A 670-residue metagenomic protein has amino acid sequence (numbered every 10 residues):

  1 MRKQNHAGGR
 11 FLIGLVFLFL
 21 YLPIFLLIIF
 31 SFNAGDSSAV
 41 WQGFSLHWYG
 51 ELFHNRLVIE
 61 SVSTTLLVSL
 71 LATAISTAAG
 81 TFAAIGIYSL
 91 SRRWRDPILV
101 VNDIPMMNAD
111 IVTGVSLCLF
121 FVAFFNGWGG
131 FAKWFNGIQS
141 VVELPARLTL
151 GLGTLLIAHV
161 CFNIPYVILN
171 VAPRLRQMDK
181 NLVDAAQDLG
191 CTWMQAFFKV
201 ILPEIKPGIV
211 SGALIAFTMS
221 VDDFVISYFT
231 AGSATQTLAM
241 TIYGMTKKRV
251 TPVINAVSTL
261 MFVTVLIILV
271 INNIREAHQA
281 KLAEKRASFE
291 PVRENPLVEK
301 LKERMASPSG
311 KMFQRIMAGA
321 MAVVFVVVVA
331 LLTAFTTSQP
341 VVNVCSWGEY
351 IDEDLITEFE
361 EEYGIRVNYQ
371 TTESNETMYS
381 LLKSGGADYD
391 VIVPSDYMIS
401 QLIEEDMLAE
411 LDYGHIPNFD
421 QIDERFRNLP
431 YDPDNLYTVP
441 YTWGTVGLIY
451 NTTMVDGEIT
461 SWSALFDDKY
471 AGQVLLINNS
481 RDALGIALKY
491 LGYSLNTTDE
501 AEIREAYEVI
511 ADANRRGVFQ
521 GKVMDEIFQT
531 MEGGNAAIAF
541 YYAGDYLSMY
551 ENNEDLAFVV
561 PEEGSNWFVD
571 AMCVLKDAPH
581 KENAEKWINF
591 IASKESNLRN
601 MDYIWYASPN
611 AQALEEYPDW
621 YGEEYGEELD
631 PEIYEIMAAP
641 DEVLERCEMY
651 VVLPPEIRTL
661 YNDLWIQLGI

Functional and structural regions predicted by a protein language model:
M1-H6, L71-N102, V115, L119-A123 (+2 more regions): Transmembrane-helix boundary motif in ABC transporter permease subunits
K3-F11, A172-V183, Q187, F197-K199 (+1 more regions): C-terminal transmembrane helix and the adjacent membrane-cytosol boundary/short C-terminal tail of inner/organellar
K3-N5, Y49-L57, V221-H278: Interhelical loop and adjacent transmembrane-helix boundary motif in polytopic membrane transport permeases
F11-L12, F17-I24, N108, T154 (+4 more regions): Transmembrane alpha-helices
L22-R56, Y228-S233, K281: Short membrane-interfacial helix/loop motifs at transmembrane-helix boundaries
S37-A39, L46, I111-V160, M194 (+1 more regions): Membrane-interfacial helix termini and adjacent extracytoplasmic/periplasmic loops of multi-pass transporters
L189-G190, P203, T442, V446: Glycine/proline-centered hinge or cleavage motifs at structural transition points of membrane proteins
T333-L402, Q529: Early extracytoplasmic/lumenal segment of secretory-pathway proteins
